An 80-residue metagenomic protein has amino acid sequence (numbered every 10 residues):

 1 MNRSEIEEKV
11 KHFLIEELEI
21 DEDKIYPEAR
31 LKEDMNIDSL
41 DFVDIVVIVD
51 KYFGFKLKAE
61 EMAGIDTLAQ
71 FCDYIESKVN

Functional and structural regions predicted by a protein language model:
N2-I37, D41, I45-V46, K51-N80: Phosphopantetheine-dependent thiolation modules in NRPS/PKS and related acyl-activating systems
